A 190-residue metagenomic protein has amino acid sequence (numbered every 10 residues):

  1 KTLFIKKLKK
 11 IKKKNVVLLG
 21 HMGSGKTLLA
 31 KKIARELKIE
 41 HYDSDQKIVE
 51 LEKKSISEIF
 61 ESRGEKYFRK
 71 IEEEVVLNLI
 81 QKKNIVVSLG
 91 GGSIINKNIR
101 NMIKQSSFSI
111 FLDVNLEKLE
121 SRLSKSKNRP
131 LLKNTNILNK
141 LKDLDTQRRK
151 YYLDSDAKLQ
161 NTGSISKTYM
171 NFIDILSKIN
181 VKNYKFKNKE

Functional and structural regions predicted by a protein language model:
T2-I11, K32, E36, T146-E190: NTP-dependent small-molecule kinase module
L18: Hydrophobic anchor at the beta1->P-loop junction of P-loop NTPases
H21: P-loop (Walker A) phosphate-binding loop of NTP-binding proteins
S24: ATP-binding Walker
T27: Walker A/P-loop
R35-S44: Post-Walker A helix-loop "phosphate-sensing" segment adjacent to the P-loop in P-loop NTPases
D43-S93, K97-K104, R129-P130: ATP-dependent small-molecule kinase phosphotransfer cores that center on conserved nucleotide phosphate-binding segments
S106-K150: A glycine- and Lys/Arg-enriched "phosphate-lid" helix/loop adjacent to the NTP-binding pocket of small-molecule kinases
